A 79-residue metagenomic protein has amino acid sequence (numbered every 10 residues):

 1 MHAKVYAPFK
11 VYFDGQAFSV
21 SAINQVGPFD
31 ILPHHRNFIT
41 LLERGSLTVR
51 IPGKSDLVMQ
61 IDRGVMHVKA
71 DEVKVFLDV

Functional and structural regions predicted by a protein language model:
H2-V79: Compact, glycine-rich, soluble single-domain proteins
